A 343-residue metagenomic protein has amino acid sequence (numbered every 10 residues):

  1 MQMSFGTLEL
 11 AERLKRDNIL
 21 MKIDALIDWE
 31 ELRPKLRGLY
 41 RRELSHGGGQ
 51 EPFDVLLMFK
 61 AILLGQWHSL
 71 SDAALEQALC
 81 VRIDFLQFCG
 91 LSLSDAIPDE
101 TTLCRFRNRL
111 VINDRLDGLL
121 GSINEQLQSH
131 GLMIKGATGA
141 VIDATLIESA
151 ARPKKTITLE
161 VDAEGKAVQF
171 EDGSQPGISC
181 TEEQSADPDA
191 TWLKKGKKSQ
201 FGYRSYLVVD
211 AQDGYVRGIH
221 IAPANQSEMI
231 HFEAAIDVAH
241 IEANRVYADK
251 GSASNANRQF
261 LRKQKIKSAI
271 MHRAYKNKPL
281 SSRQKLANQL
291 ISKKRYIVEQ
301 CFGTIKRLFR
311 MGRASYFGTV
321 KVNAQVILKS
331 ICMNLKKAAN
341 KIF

Functional and structural regions predicted by a protein language model:
M1-R37: Charged, often Cys/His-bearing segments associated with DNA-binding zinc-finger transcription factors
D28, G49-L57, D95-P98, L290 (+3 more regions): Secondary-structure capping and boundary motifs in well-ordered enzyme cores
Y40-Q128, L132: Basic, low-complexity intrinsically disordered segments
W67, V81, I112, I241 (+7 more regions): Short, well-ordered loop/turn and helix-capping segments at boundaries between secondary-structure elements and domains
Q77-C80, P98-Q264: Polybasic low-complexity intrinsically disordered regions
Q87, Y215-I219, G312-S315: Short small-residue beta-strand/loop micro-motif enriched in glycine and branched aliphatics
T156, R245, K250-V320, A324-I327: Helix-centered, glycine/charged polyanion-binding patches within enzymatic domains that contact phosphate-containing
V320, Q325-I342: Charge-patterned, long linear interaction tracts outside catalytic cores
